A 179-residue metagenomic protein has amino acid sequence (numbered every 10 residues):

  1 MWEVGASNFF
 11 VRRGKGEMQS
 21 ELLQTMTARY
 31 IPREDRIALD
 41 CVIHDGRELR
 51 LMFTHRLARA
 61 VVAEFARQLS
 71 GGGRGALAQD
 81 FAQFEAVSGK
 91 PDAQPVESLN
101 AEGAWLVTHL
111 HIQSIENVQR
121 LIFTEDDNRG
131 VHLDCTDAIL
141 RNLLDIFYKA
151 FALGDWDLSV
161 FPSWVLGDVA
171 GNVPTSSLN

Functional and structural regions predicted by a protein language model:
W2, F9-G71: The feature marks the first
F9-I37, Q83-E125, D134, P174-T175: Intrinsic, low-complexity N-terminal interaction/targeting segments
R33, H44, R56, I115 (+2 more regions): Generic structural motif
D35-C41, V61-F65, Q119-F123, L133 (+2 more regions): Short, structured motif recognition centered on aromatic/hydrophobic residues
E48-R56, G72-L77, F81, D157 (+1 more regions): Extended, low-complexity, amphipathic alpha-helical coiled-coil/linker regions that act as scaffolds and localization
M52-T54, E64-Q68, A76, C135-T136 (+1 more regions): Surface-exposed beta-strand edges and their flanking turn/coil or helix-capping segments
L57, V62-E102: Charged surface patches that recognize polyanionic ligands
I122-N172, S176-L178: Mixed-charge, glycine-accented linear interaction segment located at domain edges/termini
